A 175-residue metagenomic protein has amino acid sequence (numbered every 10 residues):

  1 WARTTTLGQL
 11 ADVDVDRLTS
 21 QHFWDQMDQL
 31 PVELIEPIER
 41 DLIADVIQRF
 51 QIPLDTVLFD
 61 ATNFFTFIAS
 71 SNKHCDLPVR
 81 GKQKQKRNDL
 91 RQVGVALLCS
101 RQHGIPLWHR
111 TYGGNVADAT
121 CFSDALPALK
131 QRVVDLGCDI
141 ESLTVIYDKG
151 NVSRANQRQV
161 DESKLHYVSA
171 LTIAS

Functional and structural regions predicted by a protein language model:
W1-S175: Anion-binding and metal-coordination hotspots
